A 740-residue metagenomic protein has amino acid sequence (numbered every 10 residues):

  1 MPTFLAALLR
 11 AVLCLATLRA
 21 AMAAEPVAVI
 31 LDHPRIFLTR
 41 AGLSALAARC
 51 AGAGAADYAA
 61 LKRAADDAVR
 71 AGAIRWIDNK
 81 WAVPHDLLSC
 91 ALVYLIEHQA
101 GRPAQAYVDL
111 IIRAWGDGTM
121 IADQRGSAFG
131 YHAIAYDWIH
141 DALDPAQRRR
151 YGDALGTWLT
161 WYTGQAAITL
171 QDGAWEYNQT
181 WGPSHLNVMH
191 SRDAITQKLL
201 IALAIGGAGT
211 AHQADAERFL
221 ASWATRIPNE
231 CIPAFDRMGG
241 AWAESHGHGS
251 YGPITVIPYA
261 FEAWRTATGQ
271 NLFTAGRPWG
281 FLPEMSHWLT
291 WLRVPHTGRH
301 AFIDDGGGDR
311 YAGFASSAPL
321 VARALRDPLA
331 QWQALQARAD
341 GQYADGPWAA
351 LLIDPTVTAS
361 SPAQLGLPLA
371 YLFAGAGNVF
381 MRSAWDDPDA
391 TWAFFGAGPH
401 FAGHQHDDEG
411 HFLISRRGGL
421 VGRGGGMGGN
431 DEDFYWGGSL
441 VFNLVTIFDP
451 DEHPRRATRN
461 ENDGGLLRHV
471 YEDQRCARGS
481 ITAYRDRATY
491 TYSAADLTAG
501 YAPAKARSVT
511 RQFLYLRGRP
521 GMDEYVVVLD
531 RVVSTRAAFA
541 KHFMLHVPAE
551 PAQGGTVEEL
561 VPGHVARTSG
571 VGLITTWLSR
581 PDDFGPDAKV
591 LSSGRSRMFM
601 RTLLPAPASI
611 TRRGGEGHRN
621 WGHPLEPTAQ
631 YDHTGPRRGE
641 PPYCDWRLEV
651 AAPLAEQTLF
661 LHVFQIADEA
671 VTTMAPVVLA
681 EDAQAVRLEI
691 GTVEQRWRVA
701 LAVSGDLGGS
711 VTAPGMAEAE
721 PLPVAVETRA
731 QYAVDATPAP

Functional and structural regions predicted by a protein language model:
P2-C14, R19: Sec-dependent signal peptide recognition, specifically the positively charged N-region followed immediately by
A20-A24: Boundary at the C-terminal end of the N-terminal hydrophobic targeting segment
P34-M285: Aromatic-lined, polymer-binding surfaces characteristic of secreted/periplasmic polysaccharide-degrading enzymes
A174, F219-F235, Y251-W264, G276 (+12 more regions): Ser/Thr/Asn(+Pro)-rich, low-complexity disordered segments
F302-Q364: N-terminal leader/propeptide and maturation segments of large enzyme subunits in energy/redox metabolism and hydrolases
G341-I574, P642, L654-F660, I666-A670 (+1 more regions): Catalytic and substrate-binding regions of extracellular carbohydrate-active enzymes, especially polysaccharide lyases
G518-M522, W646-L659, Q665-P740: Non-catalytic terminal regions with compositionally biased, polar/charged low complexity
M544-G617: Polysaccharide-binding surfaces and accessory modules of carbohydrate-active proteins
